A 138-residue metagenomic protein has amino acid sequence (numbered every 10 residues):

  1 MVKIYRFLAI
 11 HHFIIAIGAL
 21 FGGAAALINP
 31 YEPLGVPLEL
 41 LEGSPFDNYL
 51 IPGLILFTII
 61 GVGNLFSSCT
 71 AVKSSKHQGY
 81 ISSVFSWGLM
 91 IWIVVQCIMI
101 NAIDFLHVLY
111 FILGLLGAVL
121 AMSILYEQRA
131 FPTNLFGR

Functional and structural regions predicted by a protein language model:
M1-R138: Topology signature of small-to-medium multi-pass alpha-helical membrane proteins
